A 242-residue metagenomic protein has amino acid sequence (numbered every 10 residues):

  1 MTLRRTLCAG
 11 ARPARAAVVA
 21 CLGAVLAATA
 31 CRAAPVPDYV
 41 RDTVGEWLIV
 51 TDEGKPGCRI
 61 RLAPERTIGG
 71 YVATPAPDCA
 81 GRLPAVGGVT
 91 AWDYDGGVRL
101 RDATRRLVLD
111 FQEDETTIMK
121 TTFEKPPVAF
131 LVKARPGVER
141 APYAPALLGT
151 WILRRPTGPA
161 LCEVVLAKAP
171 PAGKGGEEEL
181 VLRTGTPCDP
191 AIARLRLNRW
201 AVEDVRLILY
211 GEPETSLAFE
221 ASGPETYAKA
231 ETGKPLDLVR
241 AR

Functional and structural regions predicted by a protein language model:
T2-V19: Bacterial N-terminal signal peptides that target proteins for export
R12, T29-R242: Lipid interaction determinants
A17-A28: Bacterial N-terminal signal peptides
